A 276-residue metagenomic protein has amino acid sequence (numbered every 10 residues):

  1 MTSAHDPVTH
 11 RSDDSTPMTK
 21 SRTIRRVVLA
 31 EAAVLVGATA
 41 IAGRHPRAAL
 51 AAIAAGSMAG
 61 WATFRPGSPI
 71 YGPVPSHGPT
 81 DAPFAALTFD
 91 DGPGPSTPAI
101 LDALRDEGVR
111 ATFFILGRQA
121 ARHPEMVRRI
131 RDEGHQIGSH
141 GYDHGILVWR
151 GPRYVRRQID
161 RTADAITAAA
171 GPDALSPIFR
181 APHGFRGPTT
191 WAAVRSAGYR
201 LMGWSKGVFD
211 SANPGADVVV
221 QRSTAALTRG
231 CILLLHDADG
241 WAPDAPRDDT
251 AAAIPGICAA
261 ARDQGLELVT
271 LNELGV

Functional and structural regions predicted by a protein language model:
T2-L87, G94-E107, H123, P255-A259 (+1 more regions): N-terminal pre-catalytic segment of deacetylase/amide-hydrolase enzymes
T63-V148, Y154, Q158-R161, A165 (+2 more regions): Active-site beta->alpha N-cap acidic-glycine motif
G92, L116-R118, Y142, A181-G184 (+3 more regions): Active-site beta-loop-alpha junctions enriched in small/polar residues
G145-R150, G240-D244: A short acidic, helix-capping loop that chelates divalent metal ions and anchors anionic groups
V155-I159, A216-Q221, R247-I254: Charged helix-capping and loop-helix junction motifs
F185, T190-L227, L266-V276: His/Asp/Glu-enriched short active-site or ligand-binding loop at hydrolase and phosphoryl-transfer sites
T224-G275: Catalytic grooves of carbohydrate-active enzymes
